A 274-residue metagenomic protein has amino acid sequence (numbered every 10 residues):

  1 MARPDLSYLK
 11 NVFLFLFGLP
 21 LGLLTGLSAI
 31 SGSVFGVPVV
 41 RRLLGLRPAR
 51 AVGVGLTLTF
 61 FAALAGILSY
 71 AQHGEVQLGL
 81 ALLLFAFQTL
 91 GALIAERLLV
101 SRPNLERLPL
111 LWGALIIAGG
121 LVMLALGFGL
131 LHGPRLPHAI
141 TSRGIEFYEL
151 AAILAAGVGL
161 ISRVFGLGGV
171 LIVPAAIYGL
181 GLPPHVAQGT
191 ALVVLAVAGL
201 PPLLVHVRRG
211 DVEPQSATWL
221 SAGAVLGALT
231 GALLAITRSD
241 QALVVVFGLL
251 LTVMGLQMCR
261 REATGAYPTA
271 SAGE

Functional and structural regions predicted by a protein language model:
M1-L21, R42, P48, L68-V164 (+3 more regions): Juxtamembrane transmembrane-helix boundary motif
A29-G36, V164-A175: Transmembrane helix boundary and interhelical junction motifs in multipass membrane proteins
S31-G32, L64, L90, G168 (+3 more regions): Residue positions within transmembrane alpha-helices of multi-pass solute transporters
S31-L43, P48-A49: Membrane-interface helix-loop junction between the first two transmembrane segments
G45-T57, L182-L192, Q215: Membrane-interface alpha-helices at helix entry/exit sites of multi-pass transporters
G55-T59, F85, A191-L195, S221: Short hydrophobic/aromatic, small-residue-rich stretches within specific transmembrane helices of secondary active
T57-L68, V197-P201: Transmembrane alpha-helices of multi-pass small-molecule transport proteins
